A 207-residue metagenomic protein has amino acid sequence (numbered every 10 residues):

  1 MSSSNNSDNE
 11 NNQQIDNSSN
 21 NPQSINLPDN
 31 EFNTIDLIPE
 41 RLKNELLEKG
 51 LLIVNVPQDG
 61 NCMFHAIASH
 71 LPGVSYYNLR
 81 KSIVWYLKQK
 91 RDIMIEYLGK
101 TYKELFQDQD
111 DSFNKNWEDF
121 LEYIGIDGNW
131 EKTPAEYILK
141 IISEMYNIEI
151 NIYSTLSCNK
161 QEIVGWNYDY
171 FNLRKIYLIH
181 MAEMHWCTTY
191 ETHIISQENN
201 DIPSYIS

Functional and structural regions predicted by a protein language model:
M1-V56, P72, Y77, M145 (+1 more regions): Non-catalytic, low-structured ubiquitin/UBL-interacting segments
Q13-N17, N26, M94, S112 (+4 more regions): Intrinsically disordered, low-complexity segments enriched in glycine/proline and serine/threonine
Q14-I15, S24, K81, D92 (+3 more regions): Positively charged, low-complexity intrinsically disordered regions
E31-G50, V54-E162: Papain-like cysteine protease catalytic cores
E122, G128-S207: Deubiquitinase catalytic domains
